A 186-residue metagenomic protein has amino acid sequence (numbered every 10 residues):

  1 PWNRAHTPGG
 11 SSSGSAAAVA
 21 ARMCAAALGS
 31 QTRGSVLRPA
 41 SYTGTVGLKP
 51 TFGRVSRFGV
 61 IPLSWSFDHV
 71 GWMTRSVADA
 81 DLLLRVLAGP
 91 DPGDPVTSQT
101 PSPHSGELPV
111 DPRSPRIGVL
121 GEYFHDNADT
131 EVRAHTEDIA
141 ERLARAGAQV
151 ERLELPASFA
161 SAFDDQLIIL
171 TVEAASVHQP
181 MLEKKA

Functional and structural regions predicted by a protein language model:
P1-L87: Short glycine/serine-rich loop segments
T32-R33, P156-S158: Conserved beta-strand edge residues that scaffold enzyme active sites
S35-V36, N127, A160: Generic structural signal for helix capping and beta-alpha/helix-loop junctions
L37-A40, E107-D111, L167-L170, K185: Short glycine-biased active-site loop of nucleotidyltransferases that positions the nucleotide triphosphate and helps
K49-A134, D138-I139, A146, A157 (+1 more regions): A short helix-breaking turn/cap at a secondary-structure junction
L143, H178: Conserved hydrophobic/aromatic pocket- or pore-lining residues that grip, position, or stack substrates in active sites
Q149-E154: General small-molecule cofactor/ligand-binding pocket signal
A162-V177: Charged, often glycine-rich, active-site loop that binds/positions anionic groups
